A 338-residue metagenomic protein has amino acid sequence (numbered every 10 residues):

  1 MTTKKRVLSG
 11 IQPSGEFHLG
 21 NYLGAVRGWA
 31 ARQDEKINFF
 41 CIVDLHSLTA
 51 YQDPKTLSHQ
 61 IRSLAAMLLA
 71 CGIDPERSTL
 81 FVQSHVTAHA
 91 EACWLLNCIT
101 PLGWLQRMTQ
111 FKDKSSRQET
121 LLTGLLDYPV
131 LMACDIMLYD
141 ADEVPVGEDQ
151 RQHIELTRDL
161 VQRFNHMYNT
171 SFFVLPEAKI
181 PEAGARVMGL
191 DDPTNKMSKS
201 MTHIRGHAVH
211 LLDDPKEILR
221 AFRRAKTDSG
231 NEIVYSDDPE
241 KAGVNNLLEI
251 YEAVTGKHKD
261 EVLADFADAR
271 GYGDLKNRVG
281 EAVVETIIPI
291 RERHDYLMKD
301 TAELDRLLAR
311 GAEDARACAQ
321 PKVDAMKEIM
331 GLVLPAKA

Functional and structural regions predicted by a protein language model:
M1-K4, A336-A338: Basic/polar N-terminal segments that are highly enriched at the extreme N-terminus, encompassing both cleavable
T2-C134, A282-E285, R291, D295: N-terminal Rossmann-like or analogous alpha/beta NTP/dinucleotide-binding catalytic cores that position adenine
I11-P13, D44-H46, D142-E143, M201 (+1 more regions): Short, histidine-centered active-site or binding-site loop motifs used for metal coordination, general acid-base
I37, T100-Q106, L138-P145, E252-V262 (+1 more regions): Short helix-capping/linker segments at secondary-structure and domain boundaries
T79-V82, P145, V234: Short catalytic-loop micro-motif centered on adjacent basic/acidic residues
Q118-Y168, G189: Internal, conserved structured core segments that host functional sites
Q152, R158-A338: Conserved nucleotide- and phosphate/pyrophosphate-binding catalytic cores in adenylate/nucleotidyl-handling enzymes
